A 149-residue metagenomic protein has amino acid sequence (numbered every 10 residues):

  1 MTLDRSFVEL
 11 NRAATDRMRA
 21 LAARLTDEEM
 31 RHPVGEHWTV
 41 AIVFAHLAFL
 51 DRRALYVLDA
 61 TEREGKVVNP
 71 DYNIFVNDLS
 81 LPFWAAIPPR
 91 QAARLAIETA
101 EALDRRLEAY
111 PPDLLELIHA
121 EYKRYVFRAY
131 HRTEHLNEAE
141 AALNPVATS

Functional and structural regions predicted by a protein language model:
M1-D27, F49-D59: Alpha-helical bundle segments that constitute or directly flank the non-heme di-iron/ferroxidase center
T2-E9, H32, R63-N69, R94: Solvent-exposed interaction patches of small proteins and small membrane subunits
D4-N11, P89-A96, Y125-R128, R132: Hydrophobic packing residues in well-ordered alpha-helices of helical domains and bundles
R5, W38, I42, P82 (+1 more regions): Positions in alpha-helical segments
T15-A23, D51-L55, I97-P111, L136: Structural signal for well-ordered, non-membrane alpha-helices
E29-F75, P112-S149: Short, contiguous alpha-helical
V76-E116: Acidic/histidine-rich alpha-helical segments that form the ligand environment of transition-metal centers
